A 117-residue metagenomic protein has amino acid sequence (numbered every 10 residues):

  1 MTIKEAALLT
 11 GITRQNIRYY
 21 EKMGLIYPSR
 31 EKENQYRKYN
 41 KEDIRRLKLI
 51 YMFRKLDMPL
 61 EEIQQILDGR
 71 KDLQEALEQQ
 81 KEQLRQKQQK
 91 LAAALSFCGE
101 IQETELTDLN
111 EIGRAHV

Functional and structural regions predicted by a protein language model:
M1-Q65: Basic helix-turn-helix/winged-helix DNA-binding cores and closely related short helical interaction motifs
Y51, L56, E61-R114: Short, charged amphipathic alpha-helical surface segments
